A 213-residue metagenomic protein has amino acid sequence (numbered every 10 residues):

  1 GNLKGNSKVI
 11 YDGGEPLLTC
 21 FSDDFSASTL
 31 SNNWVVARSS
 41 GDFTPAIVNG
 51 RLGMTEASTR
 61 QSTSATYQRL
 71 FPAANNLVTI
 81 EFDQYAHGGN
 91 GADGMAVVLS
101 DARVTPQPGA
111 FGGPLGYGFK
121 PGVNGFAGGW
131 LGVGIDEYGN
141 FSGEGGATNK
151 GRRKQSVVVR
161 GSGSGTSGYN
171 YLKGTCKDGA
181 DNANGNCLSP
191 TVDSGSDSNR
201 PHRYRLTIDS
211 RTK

Functional and structural regions predicted by a protein language model:
L3-K213: Polar, low-complexity loop segments and adjacent catalytic/binding residues used for recognizing and processing sugar
